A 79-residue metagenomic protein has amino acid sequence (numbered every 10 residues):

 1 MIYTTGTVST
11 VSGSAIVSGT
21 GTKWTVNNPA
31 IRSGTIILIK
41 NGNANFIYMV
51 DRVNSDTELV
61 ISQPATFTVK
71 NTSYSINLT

Functional and structural regions predicted by a protein language model:
M1-I47, N54-I61: Autoprocessing Asn-cyclization modules and mimics
D51-R52, T66: Short, charge-rich binding segments
T57-L78: Short solvent-exposed strand/turn elements
